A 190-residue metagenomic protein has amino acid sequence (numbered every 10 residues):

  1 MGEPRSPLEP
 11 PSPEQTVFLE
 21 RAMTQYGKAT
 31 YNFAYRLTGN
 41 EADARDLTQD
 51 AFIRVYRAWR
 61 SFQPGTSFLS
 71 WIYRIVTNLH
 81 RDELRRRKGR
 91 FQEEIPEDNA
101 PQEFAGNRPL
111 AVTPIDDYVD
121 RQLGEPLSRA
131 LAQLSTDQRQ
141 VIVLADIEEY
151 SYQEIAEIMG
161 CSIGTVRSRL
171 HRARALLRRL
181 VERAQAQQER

Functional and structural regions predicted by a protein language model:
L8-N32, A42-R45, Y56: A short, charge-rich alpha-helical start-of-domain segment used by transcription regulators
E9-P13, V17, A100-A132: Acidic, proline/glycine-rich intrinsically disordered inter-domain spacer in sigma factors
P11-S12, F52-S67, R86-K88: Sigma70-family region 2
K28, R60-R74, G89, I163: Short, aromatic/basic-enriched loop-to-helix "N-cap" motif that marks the start of an alpha-helix at regulatory
T30, A34, W59, I72 (+1 more regions): Hydrophobic-face residues of short alpha-helical interaction/recognition segments
T77, R81, I147, M159-R183: DNA-recognition helix of helix-turn-helix
E83-G106, D117-Y118, E189: Short, basic/polar amphipathic helix motif occurring as a linker/hinge flanking DNA-binding modules in transcription
R129-Q140, L144, E148-T165, R179: Helix-turn-helix DNA-binding module
